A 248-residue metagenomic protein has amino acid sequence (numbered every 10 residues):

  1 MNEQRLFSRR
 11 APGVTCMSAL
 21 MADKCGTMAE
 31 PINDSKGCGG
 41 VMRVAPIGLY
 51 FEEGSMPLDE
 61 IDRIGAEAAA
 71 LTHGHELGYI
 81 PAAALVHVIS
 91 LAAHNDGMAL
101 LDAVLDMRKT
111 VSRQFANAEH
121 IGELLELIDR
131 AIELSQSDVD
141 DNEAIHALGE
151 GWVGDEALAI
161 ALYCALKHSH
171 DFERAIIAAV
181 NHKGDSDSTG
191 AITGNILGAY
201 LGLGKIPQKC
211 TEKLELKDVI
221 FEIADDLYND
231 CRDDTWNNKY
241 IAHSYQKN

Functional and structural regions predicted by a protein language model:
M1-N248: Structured, active/binding-site neighborhoods that engage oxygen-rich ligands
